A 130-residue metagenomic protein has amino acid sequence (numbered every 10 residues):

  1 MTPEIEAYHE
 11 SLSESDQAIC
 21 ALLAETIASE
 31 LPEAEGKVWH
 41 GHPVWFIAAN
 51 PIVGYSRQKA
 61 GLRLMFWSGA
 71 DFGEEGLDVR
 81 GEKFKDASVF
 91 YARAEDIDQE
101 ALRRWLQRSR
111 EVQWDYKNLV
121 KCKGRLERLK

Functional and structural regions predicted by a protein language model:
M1-K130: Charge-dense, helix-prone N-terminal extensions
